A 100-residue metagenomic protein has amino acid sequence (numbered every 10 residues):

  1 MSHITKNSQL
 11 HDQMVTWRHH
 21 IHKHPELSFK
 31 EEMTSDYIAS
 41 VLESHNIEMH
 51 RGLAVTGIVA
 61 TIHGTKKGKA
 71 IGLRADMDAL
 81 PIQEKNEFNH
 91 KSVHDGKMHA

Functional and structural regions predicted by a protein language model:
S2-A100: Acidic/His- and Gly-rich active-site-bordering loop/insert found across diverse amide/peptide-bond hydrolases
